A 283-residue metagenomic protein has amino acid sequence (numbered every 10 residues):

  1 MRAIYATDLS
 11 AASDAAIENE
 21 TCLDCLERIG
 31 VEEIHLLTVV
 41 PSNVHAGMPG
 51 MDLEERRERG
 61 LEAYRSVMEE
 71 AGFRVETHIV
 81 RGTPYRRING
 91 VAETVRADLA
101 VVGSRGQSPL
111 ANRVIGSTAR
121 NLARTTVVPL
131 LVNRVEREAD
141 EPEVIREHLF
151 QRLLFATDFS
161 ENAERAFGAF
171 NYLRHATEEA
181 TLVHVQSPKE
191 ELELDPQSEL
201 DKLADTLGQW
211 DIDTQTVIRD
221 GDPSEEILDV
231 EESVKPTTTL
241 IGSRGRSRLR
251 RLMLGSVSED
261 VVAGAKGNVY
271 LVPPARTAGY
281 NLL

Functional and structural regions predicted by a protein language model:
M1-A15, R124-R165, G264-L283: Intrinsically disordered or low-complexity boundary/linker segments at protein termini and domain junctions
M1-G47, L149-L194, D205-W210: Small/aliphatic-rich secondary-structure junction motif
R2, T21-G103, Q107: Ordered, small/hydrophobic-rich secondary-structure cores
T38, S104-R105, R134-V135, H184 (+2 more regions): Short secondary-structure boundary segments
G50, E54-E62, F167, E193-A204: Short, surface-exposed alpha-helical segments at coil->helix boundaries
E69-A100, E138-D140, Q209-I241, R246-L249 (+2 more regions): Structural beta-alpha unit
E93-V144: Hydrophobic alpha-helical segments and helix pairs
G103-N121, G242-G264, G279: Glycine-rich, Arg-bearing micro-motifs that act as flexible, cationic patches
